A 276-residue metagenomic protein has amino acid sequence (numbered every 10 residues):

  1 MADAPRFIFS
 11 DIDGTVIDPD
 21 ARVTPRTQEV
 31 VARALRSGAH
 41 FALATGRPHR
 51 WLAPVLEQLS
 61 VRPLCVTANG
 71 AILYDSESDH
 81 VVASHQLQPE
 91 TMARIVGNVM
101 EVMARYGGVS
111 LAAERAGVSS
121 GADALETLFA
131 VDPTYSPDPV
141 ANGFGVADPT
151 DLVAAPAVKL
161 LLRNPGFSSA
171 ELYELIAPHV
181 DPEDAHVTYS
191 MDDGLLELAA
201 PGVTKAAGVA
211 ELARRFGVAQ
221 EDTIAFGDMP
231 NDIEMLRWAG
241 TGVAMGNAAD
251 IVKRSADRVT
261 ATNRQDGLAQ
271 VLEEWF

Functional and structural regions predicted by a protein language model:
A2-F7, V23-T24, L198-F276: Mg2+-dependent phosphoryl-transfer enzymes with acidic/Ser/Thr/Gly-rich catalytic loops
I12, G70, G227-M229: Active-site metal-binding loops of divalent metal-dependent hydrolases
D18: Short helix N-cap motif at coil->helix boundaries in the Bergerat
R22-P133: Active-site phosphate-binding/coordination module
T27, L52-L56, L172, I176 (+3 more regions): Hydrophobic packing residues within well-ordered alpha-helices of enzyme cores
G38-A42, V61-P63, K159, E221-D222 (+2 more regions): Short active-site oxyanion
H49, M92, S169, Y173 (+2 more regions): A general structural signal for well-ordered alpha-helical segments in protein cores
V102, G108-F226, P230: Conserved acidic, metal-coordinating active-site core of Asp-based, Mg2+-dependent phosphoryl-transfer enzymes
